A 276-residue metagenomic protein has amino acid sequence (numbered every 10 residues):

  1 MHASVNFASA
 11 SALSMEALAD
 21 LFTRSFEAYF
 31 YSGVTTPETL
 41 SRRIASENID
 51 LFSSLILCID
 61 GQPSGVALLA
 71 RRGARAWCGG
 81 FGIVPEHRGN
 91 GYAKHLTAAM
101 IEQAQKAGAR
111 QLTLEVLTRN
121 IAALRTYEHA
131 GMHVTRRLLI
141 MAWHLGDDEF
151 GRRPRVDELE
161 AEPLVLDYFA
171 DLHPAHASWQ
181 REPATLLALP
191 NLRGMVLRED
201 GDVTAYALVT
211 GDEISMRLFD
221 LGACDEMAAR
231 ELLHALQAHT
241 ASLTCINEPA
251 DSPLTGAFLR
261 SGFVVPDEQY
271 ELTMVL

Functional and structural regions predicted by a protein language model:
M1-T35, T39, D147-W179: Short amphipathic alpha-helix that is part of the acyltransferase structural core
A19-T23, F30-L68, L172-V196: Active-site rim helix/loop that mediates acceptor-substrate recognition in acyltransferases
I56, F81-R88, E213-A228: A short, internal acetyl-CoA/4′-phosphopantetheine-binding micro-motif in the GNAT/acyltransferase core
I56, Q62-A70, W77-G82, V196 (+1 more regions): Conserved beta-strand in the GNAT
H87, G91-A99, C224-A235: Conserved acetyl-CoA pyrophosphate-binding loop and the N-cap/start of the following alpha-helix in GNAT-like
N90, K94, R110, T118-R136 (+1 more regions): Conserved active-site alpha-helix within GNAT-family acetyltransferase domains
A104-E115, H239-P249: Conserved GNAT acetyl-CoA-binding A-motif
A130-D212: Amide-forming acyltransferase catalytic core, primarily the GNAT-like/NAT-type and related acyltransferase folds
